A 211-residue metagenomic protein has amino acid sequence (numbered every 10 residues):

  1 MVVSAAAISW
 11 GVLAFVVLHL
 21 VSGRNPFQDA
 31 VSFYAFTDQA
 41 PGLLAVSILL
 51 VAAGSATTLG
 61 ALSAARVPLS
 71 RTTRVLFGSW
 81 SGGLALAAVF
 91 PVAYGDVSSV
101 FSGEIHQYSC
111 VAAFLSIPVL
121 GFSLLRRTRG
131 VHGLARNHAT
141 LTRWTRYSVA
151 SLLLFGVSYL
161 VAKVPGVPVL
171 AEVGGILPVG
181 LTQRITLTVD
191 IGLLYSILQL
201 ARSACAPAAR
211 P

Functional and structural regions predicted by a protein language model:
M1-A6, V67-S79, N137-A150: Interfacial segments of alpha-helical transmembrane regions
I8-P26: Alpha-helical transmembrane segments of multi-pass membrane proteins
G23-D38, Y94-E104, V167-L177: Membrane-interface interhelical loops and short amphipathic "cap" helices that link adjacent transmembrane segments
F33-A53: Interfacial helix-start motif at the membrane-water boundary
L49-F77, P118-H132, L198, A204: Internal transmembrane alpha-helix with an interfacial aromatic "cap," most often the third helix
L76-G103, V157-P165: Hydrophobic alpha-helical transmembrane segments of integral membrane proteins
L86-N137: Membrane-proximal helix-loop-helix units in multi-pass membrane proteins
R126-P211: Terminal transmembrane helical module of multi-pass membrane proteins
